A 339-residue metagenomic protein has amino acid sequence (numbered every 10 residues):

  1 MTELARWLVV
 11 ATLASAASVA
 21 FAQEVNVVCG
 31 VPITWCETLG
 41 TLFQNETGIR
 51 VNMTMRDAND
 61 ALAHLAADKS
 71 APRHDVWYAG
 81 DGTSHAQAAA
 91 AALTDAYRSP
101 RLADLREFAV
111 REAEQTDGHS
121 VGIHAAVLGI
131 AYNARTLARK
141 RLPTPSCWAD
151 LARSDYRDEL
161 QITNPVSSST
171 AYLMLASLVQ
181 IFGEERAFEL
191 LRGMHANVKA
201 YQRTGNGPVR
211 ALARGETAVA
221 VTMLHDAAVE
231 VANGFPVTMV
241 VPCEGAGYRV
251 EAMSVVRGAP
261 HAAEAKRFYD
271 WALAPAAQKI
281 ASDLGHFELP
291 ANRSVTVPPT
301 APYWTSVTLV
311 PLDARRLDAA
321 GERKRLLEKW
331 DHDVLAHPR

Functional and structural regions predicted by a protein language model:
A22-Q87: Early extracytoplasmic/lumenal segment of secretory-pathway proteins
V31-E37, R73-E216: Extracytoplasmic ligand-binding site segments that recognize negatively charged/polar headgroups
T83-Q87, A213, T217-P236: A ligand-binding cleft/hinge motif common to bilobed small-molecule-binding domains
A126, E189-H195, K199-Q202, N233-R257 (+1 more regions): Periplasmic-binding protein-like
A131-T136, A176, R249-A262, I280-A281: A bilobed periplasmic-binding-protein/Venus flytrap-type ligand-binding module shared by bacterial periplasmic
E184-E185, L289-R339: An extracytoplasmic/periplasmic, membrane-proximal ligand-sensing/linker region
V256-P311: Mature extracytoplasmic/periplasmic domains
